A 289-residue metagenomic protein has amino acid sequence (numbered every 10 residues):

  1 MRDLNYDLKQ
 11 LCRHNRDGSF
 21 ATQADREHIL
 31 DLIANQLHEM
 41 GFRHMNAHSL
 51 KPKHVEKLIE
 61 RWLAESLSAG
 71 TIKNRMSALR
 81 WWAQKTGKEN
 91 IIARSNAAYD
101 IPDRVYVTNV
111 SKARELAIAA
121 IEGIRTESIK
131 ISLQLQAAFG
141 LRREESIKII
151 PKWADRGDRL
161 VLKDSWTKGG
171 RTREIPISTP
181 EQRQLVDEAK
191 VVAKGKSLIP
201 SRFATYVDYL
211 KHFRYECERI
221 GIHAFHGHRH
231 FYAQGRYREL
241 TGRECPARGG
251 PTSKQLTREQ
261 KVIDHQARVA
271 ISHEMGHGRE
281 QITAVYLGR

Functional and structural regions predicted by a protein language model:
K9-R104: N-terminal core-binding DNA-recognition domain of tyrosine recombinases/integrases
D100-A119, G169-E181: DNA breakage-rejoining catalytic core of tyrosine-based enzymes
R114-R143, V262-R268: Basic, Lys/Arg- and aromatic-enriched nucleic-acid-binding interface segment
L135-R159, A284-V285: Short, charged phosphate-coordinating catalytic segments
K148-V186: Conserved tyrosine-mediated DNA breakage-rejoining catalytic core shared by Y-recombinases
R159-S165, G249-R289: Short functional hotspots where side chains directly engage DNA or cofactors
S178-T241: Active-site/catalytic core of tyrosine-dependent DNA strand-transfer enzymes
G221-H265, H277: Short basic/aromatic active-site micro-motif
